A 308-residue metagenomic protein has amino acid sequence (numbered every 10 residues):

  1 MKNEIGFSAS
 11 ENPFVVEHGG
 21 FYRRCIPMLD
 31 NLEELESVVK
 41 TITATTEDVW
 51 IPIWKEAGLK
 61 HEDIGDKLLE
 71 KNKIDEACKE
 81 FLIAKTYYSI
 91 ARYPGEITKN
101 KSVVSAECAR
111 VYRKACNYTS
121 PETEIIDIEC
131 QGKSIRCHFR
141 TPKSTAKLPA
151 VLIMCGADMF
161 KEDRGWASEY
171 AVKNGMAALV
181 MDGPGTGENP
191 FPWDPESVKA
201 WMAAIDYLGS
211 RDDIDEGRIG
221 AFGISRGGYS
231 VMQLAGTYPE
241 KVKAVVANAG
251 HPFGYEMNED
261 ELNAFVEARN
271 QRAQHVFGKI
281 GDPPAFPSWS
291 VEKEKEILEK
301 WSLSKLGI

Functional and structural regions predicted by a protein language model:
M1-W50, T141: Long, non-catalytic architectural segments outside compact domain cores
P52-W54, G58-H61, E96-A146: N-terminal cap/lid segment of alpha/beta-hydrolase-fold proteins
K147-G156: Short beta-strand element of the alpha/beta-hydrolase
D163, Y170, F191-G220, S230: Alpha/beta-hydrolase active-site loop
A171-E188: Conserved alpha/beta-hydrolase
D182, R218-G220, K243-V246: Residue in the alpha/beta-hydrolase core beta-strand immediately N-terminal to the catalytic nucleophile
I224-G228: Active-site loop->helix "elbow" adjoining a glycine-rich segment at hydrolase catalytic centers
G236-S304: Hydrolase active-site cap/lid region
